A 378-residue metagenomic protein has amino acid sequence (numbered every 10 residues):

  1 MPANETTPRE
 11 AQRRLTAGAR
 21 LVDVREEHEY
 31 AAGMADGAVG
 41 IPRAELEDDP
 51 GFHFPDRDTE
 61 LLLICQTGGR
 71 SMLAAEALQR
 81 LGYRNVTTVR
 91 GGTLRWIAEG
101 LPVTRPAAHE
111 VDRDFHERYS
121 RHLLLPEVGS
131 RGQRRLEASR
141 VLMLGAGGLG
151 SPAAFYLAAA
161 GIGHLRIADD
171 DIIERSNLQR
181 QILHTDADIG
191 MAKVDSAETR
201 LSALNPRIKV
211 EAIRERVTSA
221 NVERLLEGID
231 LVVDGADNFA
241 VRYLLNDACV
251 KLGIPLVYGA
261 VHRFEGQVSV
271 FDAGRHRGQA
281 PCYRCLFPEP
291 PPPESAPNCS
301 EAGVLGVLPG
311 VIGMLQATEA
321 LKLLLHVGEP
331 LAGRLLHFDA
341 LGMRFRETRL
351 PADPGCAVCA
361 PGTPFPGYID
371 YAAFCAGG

Functional and structural regions predicted by a protein language model:
P2, E26-E27, M34, R43-P50 (+4 more regions): Adenine nucleotide-associated cytosolic modules
A3-R14, G132: A short, well-structured juxtamembrane/interface segment
A11, R20-R25, I41: Short hydrophobic beta-strand that contains or immediately precedes a catalytic carboxylate
A11-Q12, T93, L245-N246: Short amphipathic alpha-helical segments and helix-helix/interface helices
T16-L21, G37, T59-L61, R84-N85 (+1 more regions): Short active-site oxyanion
V39, L62, T87, L165-R166: Conserved beta-strand positions in the Rossmann-like core of class I SAM-dependent methyltransferases
Q79-R90: A non-catalytic structural micro-motif
R90-I97: A short, structured active-site edge motif that brings together acidic residues
